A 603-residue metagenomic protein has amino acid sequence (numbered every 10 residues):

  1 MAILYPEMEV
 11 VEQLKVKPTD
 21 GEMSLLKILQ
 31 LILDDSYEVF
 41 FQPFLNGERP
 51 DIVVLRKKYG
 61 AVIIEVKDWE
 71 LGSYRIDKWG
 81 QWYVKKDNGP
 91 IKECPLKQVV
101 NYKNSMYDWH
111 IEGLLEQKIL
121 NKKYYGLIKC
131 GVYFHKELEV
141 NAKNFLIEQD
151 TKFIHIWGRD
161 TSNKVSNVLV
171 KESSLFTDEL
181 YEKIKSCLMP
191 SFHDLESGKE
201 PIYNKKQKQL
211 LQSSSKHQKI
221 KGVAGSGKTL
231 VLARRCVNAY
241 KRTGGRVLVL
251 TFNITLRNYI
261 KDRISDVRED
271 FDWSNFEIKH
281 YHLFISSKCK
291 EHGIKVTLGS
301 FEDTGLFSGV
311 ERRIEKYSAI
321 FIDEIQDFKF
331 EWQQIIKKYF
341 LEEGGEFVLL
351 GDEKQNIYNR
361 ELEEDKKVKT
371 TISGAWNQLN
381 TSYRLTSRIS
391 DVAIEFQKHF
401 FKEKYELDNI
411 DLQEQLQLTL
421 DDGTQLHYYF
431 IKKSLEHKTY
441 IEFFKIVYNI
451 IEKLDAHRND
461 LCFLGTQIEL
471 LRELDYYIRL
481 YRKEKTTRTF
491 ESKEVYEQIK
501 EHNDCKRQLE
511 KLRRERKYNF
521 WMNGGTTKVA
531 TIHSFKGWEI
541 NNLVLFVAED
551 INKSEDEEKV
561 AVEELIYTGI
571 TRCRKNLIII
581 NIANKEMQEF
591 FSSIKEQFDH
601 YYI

Functional and structural regions predicted by a protein language model:
M1-E38, E179-Y181, G305-I314, N359 (+3 more regions): Short N-terminal secondary-structure initiator segments
M1-P50, V54-E196, P201: Intrinsically disordered, low-complexity Ser/Thr/Pro/Gly-rich regulatory segments
M1-Y5, L26-K27, W79, E182-K185 (+6 more regions): Short amphipathic alpha-helical segments, especially helix-boundary/capping motifs
M106, H110-G113, L138, H292 (+2 more regions): A generic secondary-structure signal for well-formed alpha-helical elements
M189-L195, S214-S215, S373-A375: Short glycine/proline-rich turn/loop motifs
E200-K205, Q209, K216-K290, I314-E315 (+3 more regions): Conserved helicase motor core of SF1/SF2 NTP-dependent helicases
C289-S308: Short glycine-rich substrate-engagement loop in P-loop NTPases that contacts/grips substrate
